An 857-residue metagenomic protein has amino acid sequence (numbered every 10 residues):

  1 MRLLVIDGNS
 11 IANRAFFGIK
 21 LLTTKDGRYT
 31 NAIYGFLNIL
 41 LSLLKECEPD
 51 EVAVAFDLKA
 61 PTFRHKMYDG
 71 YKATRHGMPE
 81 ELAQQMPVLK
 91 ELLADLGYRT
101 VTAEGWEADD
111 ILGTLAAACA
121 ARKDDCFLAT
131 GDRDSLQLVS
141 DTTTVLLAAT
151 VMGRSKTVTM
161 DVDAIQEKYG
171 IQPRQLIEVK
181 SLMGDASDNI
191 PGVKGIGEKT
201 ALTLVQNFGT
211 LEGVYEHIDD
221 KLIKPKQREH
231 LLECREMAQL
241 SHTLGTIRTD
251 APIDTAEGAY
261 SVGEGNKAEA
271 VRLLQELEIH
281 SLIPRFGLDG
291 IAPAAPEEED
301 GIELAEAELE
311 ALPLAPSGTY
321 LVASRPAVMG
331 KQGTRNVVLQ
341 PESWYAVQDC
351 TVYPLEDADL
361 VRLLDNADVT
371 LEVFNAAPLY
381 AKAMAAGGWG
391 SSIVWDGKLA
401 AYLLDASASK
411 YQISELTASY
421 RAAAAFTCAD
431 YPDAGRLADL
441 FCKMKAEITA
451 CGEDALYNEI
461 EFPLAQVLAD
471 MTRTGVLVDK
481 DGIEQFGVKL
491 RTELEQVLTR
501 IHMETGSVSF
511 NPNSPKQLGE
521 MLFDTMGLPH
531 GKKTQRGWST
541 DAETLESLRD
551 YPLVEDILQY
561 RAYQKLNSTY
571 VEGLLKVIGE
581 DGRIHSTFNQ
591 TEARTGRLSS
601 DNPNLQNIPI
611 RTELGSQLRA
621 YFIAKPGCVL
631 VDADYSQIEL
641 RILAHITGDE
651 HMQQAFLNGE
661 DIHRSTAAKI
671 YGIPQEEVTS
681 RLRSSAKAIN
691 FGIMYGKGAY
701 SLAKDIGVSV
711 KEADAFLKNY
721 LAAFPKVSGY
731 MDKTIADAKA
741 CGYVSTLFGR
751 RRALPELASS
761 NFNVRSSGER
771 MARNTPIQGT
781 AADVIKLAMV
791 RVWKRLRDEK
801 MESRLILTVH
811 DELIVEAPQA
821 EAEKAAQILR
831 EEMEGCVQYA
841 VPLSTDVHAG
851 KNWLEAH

Functional and structural regions predicted by a protein language model:
M1-R99, T746, S759: Domain-level signal for Mg2+-assisted phosphodiester chemistry and nucleotide/NA-binding surfaces in nucleic-acid
V5-S10, L128-G131, L136-D163, W389-A406 (+3 more regions): Conserved beta-strand -> loop -> alpha-helix junction used to position metal-binding or nucleic-acid-contacting
L22-T23, A73-I253: Extended two-metal-dependent nuclease catalytic cores across DNA- and RNA-processing enzymes
E51, G105-E107, G131, E303-A305 (+3 more regions): Conserved DEDDh/DEDDy metal-dependent 3′-5′ exonuclease domain
C234-L355, R436-I610, V629, E639 (+5 more regions): Conserved "right-hand" nucleotidyltransferase catalytic core of DNA-directed polymerases
K398-T427, A434-R436, Q590-Q675: Function-dense linear segments that define catalytic or interfacial modules in macromolecule-processing proteins
R473, H585-S586, Q590-A593, A668-M801 (+3 more regions): Conserved catalytic core of nucleic-acid polymerases
T492-T499, M503, S507-V554, A722-R770 (+3 more regions): C-terminal polymerase-core module
